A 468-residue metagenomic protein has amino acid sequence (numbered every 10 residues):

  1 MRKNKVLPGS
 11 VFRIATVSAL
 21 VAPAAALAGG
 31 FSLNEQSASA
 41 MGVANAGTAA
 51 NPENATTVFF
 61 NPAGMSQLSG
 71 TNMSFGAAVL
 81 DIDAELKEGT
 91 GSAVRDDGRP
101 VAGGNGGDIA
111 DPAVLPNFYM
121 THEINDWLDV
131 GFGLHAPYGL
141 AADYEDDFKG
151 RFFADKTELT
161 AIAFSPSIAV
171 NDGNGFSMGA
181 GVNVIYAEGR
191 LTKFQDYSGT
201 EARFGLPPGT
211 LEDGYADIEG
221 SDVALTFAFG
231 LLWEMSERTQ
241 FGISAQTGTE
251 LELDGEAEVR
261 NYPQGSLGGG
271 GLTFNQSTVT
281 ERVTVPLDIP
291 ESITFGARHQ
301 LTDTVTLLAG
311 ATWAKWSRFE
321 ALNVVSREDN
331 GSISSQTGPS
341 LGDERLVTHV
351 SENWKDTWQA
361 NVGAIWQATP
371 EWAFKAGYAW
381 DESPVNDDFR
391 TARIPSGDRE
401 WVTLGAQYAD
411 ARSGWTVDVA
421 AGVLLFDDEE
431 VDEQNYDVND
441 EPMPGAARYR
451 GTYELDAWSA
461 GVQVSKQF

Functional and structural regions predicted by a protein language model:
M1-G9: N-terminal secretory signal peptides that target proteins for export/translocation
V11-A15, G175: Small-residue packing motifs within transmembrane alpha-helices
A15-T16, A26: Cleavable N-terminal signal peptides
G29-A40, A44, L86, A93-A102 (+1 more regions): Outer-membrane beta-barrel porins/channels
F31-G47, S66-E85: Transmembrane beta-strand segments of Gram-negative outer membrane beta-barrel proteins
N45-E53, G103-D108: Asp/Glu-centered strand-loop micro-motifs enriched in Gly/Pro and often flanked by an aromatic residue
T48-E53, V58-T71, M120-I124, G139: Outer-membrane beta-barrel pore proteins
